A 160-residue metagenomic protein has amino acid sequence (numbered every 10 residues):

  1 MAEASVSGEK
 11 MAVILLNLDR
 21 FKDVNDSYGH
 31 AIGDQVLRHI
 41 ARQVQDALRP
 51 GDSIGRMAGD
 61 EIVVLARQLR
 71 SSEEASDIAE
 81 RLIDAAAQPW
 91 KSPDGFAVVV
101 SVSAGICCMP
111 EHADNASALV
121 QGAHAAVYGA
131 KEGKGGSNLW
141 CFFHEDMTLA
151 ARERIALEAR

Functional and structural regions predicted by a protein language model:
M1-V13, D19-R49, G55-V64, R70-E80 (+2 more regions): Conserved long alpha-helical elements within nucleotide-processing catalytic cores of c-di-GMP signaling and class III
I54, R81, A85-Q88, F96 (+2 more regions): Cyclic nucleotide signaling catalytic output domains
M57, S92-P93: Structural motif
V64, V100-V102: HATPase_c (GHKL) ATP-binding subdomain of two-component histidine kinases
L65-A66, C108: A structural signal for hydrophobic residues in beta-strands of small regulatory alpha/beta folds
L69-R70, E111: Conserved phosphotransfer active-site motifs of two-component signaling proteins, especially the receiver
